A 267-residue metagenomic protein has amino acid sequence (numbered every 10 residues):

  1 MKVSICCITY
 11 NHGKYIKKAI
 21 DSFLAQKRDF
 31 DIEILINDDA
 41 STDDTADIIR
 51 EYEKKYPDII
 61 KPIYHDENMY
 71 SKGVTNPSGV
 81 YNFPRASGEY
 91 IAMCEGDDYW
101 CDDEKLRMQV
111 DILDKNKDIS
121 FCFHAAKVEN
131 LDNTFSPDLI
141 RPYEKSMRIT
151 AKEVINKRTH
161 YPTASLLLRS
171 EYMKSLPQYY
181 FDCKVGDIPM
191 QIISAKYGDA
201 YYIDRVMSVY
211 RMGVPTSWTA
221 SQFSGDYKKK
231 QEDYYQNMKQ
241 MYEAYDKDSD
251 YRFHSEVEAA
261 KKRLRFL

Functional and structural regions predicted by a protein language model:
Y15-K17, D43-Y52: Acidic helix N-cap motif at the loop->helix transition within catalytic regions of sugar-transfer enzymes
D21-D31: Short, acidic, metal-binding catalytic loop of nucleotide-sugar glycosyltransferases
S22, D38-D47, E67, E95: A conserved acidic beta->alpha catalytic loop
H65-S87, M108: Glycine-rich, basic loop-to-helix element that forms the pyrophosphate-binding segment of sugar-nucleotide handling
P84, H124, P142-S224: Conserved nucleotide-sugar donor-binding catalytic segment
I91: Short aromatic/hydrophobic "clamp" motif used to bind/position activated sugar donors
Y99, D103-P137: Conserved donor NDP-sugar-binding/catalytic core segment of glycosyltransferases
Y210-V214, A220-D250: Catalytic core of nucleotide-sugar-dependent glycosyltransferases
